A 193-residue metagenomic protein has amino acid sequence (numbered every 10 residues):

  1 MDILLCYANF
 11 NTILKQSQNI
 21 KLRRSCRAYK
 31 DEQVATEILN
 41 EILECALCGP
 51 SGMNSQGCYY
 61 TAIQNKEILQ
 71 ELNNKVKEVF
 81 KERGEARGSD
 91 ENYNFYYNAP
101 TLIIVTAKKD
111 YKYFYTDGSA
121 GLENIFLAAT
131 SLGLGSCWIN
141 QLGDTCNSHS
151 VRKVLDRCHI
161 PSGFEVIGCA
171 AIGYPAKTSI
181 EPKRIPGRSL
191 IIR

Functional and structural regions predicted by a protein language model:
D2-A99, R193: N-terminal amphipathic, basic helical "cap/leader" segment at the start of enzyme domains
N19, L102-I104, C169-A171: Conserved hydrophobic/aromatic beta-strand scaffold that supports enzyme active sites
Y29, Y111-Y115, S179: A generic structural signal for short coil/turn motifs at secondary-structure boundaries
A46, I103, K109-V154: Small-aliphatic-rich amphipathic alpha-helix that forms the alpha element of a beta-alpha
G52-S55, F95-Y97, C158-F164, P182-I185: Solvent-exposed alpha-helices and their adjacent loops that cap or buttress functional pockets in soluble metabolic
V154-E181: A glycine-rich helix N-cap at a beta->alpha junction
I180-R193: Phosphate/diphosphate-binding glycine-rich loops and adjacent basic-rich segments that engage nucleotide
